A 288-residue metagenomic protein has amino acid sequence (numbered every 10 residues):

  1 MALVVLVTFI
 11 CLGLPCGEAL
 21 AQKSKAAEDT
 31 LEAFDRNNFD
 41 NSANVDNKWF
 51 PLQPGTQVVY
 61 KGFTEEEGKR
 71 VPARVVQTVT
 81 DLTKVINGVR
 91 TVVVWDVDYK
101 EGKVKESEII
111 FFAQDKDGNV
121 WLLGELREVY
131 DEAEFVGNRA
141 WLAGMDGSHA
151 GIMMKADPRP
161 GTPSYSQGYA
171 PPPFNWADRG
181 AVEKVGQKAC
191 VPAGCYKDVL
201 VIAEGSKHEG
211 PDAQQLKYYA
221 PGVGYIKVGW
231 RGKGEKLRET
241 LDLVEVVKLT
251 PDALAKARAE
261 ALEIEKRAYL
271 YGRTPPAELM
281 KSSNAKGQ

Functional and structural regions predicted by a protein language model:
M1, M145, M153-M154, M280: Detector for methionine-enriched segments
A2-P15: Bacterial N-terminal signal peptides
C16-L20: Sec/Tat signal peptide C-region and signal peptidase I cleavage site
K23-K116, L122-V129, P158-Q288: Acidic, serine/threonine-rich low-complexity disordered tracts
E134-G151: Acidic/charged, solvent-exposed loop-and-adjacent secondary-structure segments enriched in E/D, K/R, S/T, and G/P
H149-M154, D178: Short aromatic loop motif centered on NTY/YTY
